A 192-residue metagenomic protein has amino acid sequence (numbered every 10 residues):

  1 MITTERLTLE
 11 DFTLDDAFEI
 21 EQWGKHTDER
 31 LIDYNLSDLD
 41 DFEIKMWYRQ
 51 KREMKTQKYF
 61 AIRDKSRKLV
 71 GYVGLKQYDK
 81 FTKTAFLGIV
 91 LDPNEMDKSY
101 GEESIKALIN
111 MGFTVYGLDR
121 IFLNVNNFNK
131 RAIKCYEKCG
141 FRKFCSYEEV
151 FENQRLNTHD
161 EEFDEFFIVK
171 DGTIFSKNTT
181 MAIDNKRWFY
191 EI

Functional and structural regions predicted by a protein language model:
M1-K45, N178, K186-I192: A short, well-structured alpha-helix characteristic of acyl/acetyltransferase catalytic modules
L14, S37-M96, T180-I192: Acetyl-CoA-dependent GNAT
E19, F86, V90, E103 (+2 more regions): Amphipathic alpha-helical recognition patches that constitute DNA-binding helices
D97-G112, K134-K138: Conserved acetyl-CoA-binding loop-helix of GNAT-fold acetyltransferases
T114-N124: Conserved GNAT acetyl-CoA-binding A-motif
D119, E149-I192: C-terminal "cap" of GNAT-fold acetyltransferases
L123-I133, E149-L156: Conserved beta-strand-loop-alpha-helix junction that forms the acyl-donor binding cleft
E137-Y147: Conserved acetyl-CoA-binding loop of GNAT-fold acetyltransferases
